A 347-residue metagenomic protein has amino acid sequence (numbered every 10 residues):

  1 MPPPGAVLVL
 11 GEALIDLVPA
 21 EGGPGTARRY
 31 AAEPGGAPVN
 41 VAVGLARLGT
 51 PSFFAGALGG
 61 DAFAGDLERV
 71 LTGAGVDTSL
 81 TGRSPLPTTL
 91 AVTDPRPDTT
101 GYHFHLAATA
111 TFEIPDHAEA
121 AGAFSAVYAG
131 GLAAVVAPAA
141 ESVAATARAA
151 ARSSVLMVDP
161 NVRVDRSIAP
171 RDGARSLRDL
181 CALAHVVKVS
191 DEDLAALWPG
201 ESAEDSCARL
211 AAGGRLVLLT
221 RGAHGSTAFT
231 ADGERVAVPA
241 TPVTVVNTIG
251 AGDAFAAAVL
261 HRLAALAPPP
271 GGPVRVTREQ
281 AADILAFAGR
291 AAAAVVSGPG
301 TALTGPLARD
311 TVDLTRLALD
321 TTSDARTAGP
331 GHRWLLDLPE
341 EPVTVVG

Functional and structural regions predicted by a protein language model:
M1-A6, E201-G347: Conserved phosphate-binding/catalytic region of the ribokinase-like
M1-G23: Positively charged, low-complexity intrinsically disordered leader regions
P19-R29, G233-P242: Glycine/charged-rich beta-loop-alpha catalytic/anionic-binding loops adjacent to active sites
G23-V43: Short catalytic helix/loop segments, enriched in acidic residues and glycine and frequently bearing histidine
P38-R47, T146-R148: Histidine-anchored nucleotide/phosphate-binding helix
T50-G131, T311-G347: Conserved N-terminal subdomain of the carbohydrate kinase-like
P51-S52, T78, S154-L156, V217: Hydrophobic anchor at the start of a short beta-strand that flanks the dinucleotide cofactor-binding loop
A126, G131-A208, H224-G225: Conserved beta-alpha-beta core of the PfkB/ribokinase-like small-molecule kinase fold
